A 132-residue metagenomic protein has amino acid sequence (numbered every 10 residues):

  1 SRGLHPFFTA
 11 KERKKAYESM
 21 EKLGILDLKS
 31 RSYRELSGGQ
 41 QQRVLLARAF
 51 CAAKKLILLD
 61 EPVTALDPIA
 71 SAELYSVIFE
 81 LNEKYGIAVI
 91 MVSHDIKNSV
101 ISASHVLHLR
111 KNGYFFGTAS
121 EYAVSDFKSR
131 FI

Functional and structural regions predicted by a protein language model:
A10-L28: Conserved ABC ATPase "signature" region
S32-L36, Q40: Conserved ABC ATPase signature
I57-D60: Catalytic Walker B motif of ABC-type/P-loop ATPase nucleotide-binding domains
P68-A70: Helix N-cap at the start of a conserved alpha-helix in ABC-type nucleotide-binding domains
A72-K84: Helical segment within the ABC ATPase nucleotide-binding domain
S93-H94: H-loop/switch region of ABC-family ATPase nucleotide-binding domains
V106-A119: H-loop (His-switch) and adjacent beta-strand-loop-beta switch element of ABC-type ATPase nucleotide-binding domains
